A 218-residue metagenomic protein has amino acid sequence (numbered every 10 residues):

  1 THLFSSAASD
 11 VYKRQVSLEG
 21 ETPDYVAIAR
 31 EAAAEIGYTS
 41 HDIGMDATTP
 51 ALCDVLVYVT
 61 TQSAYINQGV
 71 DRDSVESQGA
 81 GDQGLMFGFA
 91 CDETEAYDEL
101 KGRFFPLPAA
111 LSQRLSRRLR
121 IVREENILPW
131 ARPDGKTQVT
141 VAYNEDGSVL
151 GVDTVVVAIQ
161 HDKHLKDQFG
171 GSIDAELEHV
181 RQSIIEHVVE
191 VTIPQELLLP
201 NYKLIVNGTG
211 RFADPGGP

Functional and structural regions predicted by a protein language model:
T1-A8, Y12: Single conserved hydrophobic/aromatic residue that forms the stacking wall/gate of nucleotide- or nucleobase-binding
D10-T22, G151-D153: Short glycine/threonine-rich beta-strand-turn micro-motifs
V16-P23, G210-P218: Short glycine/threonine-rich loop-to-helix capping motif typified by GTGT followed within a few residues by an Asp-Pro
E21-A33: Active-site-surrounding "flap" and adjacent substrate/cofactor-binding loops of secreted or lumenal enzymes, prototyped
A34-Y38, D42-G217: Glycine-rich, mobile lid/loop segments that gate access to catalytic sites or pores
